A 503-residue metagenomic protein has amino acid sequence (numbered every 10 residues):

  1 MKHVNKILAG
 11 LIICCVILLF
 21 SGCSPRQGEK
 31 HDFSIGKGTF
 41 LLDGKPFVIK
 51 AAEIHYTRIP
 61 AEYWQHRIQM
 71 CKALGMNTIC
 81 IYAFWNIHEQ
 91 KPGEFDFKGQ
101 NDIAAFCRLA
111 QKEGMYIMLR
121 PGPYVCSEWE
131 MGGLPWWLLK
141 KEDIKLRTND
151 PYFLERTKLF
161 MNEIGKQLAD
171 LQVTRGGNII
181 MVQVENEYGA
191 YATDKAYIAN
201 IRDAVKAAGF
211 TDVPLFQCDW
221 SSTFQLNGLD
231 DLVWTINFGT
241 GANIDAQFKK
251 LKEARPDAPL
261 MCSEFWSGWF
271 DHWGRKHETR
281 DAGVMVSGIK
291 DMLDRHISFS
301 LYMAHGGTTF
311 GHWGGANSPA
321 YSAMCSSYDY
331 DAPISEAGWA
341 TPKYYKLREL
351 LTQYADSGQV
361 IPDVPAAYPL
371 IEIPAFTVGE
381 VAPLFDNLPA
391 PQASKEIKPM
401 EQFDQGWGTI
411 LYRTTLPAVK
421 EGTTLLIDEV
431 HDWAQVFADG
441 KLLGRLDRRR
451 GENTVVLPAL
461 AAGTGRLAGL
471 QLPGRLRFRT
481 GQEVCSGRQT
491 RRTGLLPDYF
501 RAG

Functional and structural regions predicted by a protein language model:
C23-T78, R108: N-terminal carbohydrate-binding accessory modules
W64-E130, R202-V213: Aromatic-lined substrate-binding rim segments of carbohydrate-active enzymes
G93-N101, K112, P123-T148, I198 (+4 more regions): Aromatic- and acidic-residue-enriched segments that line the glycan-binding/catalytic groove of carbohydrate-active
D102-L119, E142-I179: An active-site-proximal structural segment forming one wall of the substrate-binding cleft that immediately precedes
L134, L138-E142, S335, K343 (+4 more regions): An acidic-aromatic loop/edge-strand motif
F153-D230: Active-site neighborhood of glycoside hydrolase catalytic domains
A208, G241-S335, W339, L350: Catalytic-core region of carbohydrate-active enzymes that cleave or remodel glycosidic bonds
G422-F437, V455: Aromatic-lined ligand-binding clefts that engage carbohydrates, nucleic acids, or primary amines
